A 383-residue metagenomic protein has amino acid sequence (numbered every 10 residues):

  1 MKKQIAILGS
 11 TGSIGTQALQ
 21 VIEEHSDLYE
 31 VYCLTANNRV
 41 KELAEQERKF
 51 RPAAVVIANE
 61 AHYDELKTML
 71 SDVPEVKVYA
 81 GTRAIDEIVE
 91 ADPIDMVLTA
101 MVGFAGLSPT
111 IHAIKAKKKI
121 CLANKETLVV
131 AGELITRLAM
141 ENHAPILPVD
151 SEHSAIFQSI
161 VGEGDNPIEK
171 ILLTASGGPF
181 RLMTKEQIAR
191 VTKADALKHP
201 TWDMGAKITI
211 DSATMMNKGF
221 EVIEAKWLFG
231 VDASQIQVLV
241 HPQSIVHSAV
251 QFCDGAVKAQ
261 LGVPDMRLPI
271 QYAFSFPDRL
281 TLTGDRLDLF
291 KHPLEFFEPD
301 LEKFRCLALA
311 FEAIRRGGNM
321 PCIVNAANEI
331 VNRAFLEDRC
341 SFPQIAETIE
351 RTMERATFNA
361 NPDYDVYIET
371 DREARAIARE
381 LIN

Functional and structural regions predicted by a protein language model:
M1-N383: Catalytic, metal-anchored helix/loop core of enzyme active sites in primary metabolism
